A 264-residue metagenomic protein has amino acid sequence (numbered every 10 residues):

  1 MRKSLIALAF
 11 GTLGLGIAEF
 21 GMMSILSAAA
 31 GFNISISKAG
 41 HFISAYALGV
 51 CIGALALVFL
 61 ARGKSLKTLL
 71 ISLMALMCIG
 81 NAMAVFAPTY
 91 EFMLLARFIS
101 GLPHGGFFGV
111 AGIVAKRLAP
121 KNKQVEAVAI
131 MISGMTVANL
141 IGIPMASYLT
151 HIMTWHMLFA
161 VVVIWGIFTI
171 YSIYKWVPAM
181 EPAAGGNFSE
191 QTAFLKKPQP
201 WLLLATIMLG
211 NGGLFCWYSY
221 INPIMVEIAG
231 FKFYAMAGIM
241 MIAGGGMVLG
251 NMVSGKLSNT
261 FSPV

Functional and structural regions predicted by a protein language model:
S4, T89-R97, L202-L203: Short hydrophobic/alpha-helical segments at membrane-entry points of transmembrane helices in Major Facilitator
S4-I36, W217-N222: Extracytoplasmic
F20, Y46-L55, N139-L140, G244-V248 (+1 more regions): Residue-level signature of mid-helix packing/kink "hotspots" within the transmembrane helices of 12-pass Major
I52-E91: Conserved MFS/SLC helix-loop-helix module at the cytosolic interface between two early adjacent transmembrane helices
Y90-F92, P120-K175, Y220, I224: Helix-loop-helix hairpin linking two adjacent transmembrane segments in secondary transporters
A96-G134: Cytoplasmic helix-loop-helix junction between adjacent transmembrane helices in 12-TM secondary transporters
W176-L204: Juxtamembrane intracellular "pre-TM" segments in multi-pass secondary transporters
W201-M240: Extracytoplasmic gate region of multi-pass secondary transporters
